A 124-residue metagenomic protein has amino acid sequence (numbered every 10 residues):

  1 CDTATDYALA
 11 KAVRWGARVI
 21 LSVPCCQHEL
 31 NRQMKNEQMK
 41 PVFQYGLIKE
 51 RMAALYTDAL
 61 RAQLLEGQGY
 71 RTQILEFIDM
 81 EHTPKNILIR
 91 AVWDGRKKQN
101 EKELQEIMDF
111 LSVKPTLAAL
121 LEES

Functional and structural regions predicted by a protein language model:
C1-S124: Class I S-adenosyl-L-methionine
